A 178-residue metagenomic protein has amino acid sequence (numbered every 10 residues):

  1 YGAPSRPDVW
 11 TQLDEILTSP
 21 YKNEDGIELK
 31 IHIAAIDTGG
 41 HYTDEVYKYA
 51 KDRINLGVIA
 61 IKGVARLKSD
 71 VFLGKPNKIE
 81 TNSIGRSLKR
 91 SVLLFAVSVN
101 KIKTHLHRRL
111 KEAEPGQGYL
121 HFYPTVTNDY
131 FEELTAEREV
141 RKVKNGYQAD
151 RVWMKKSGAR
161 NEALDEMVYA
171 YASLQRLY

Functional and structural regions predicted by a protein language model:
Y1-G146: Mg2+-dependent endonuclease catalytic cores in nucleic-acid-processing enzymes, primarily RNase H-like
F131-Y178: Extracellular low-complexity, Gly/Ser/Thr-rich intrinsically disordered linkers and protease-sensitive activation/hinge
